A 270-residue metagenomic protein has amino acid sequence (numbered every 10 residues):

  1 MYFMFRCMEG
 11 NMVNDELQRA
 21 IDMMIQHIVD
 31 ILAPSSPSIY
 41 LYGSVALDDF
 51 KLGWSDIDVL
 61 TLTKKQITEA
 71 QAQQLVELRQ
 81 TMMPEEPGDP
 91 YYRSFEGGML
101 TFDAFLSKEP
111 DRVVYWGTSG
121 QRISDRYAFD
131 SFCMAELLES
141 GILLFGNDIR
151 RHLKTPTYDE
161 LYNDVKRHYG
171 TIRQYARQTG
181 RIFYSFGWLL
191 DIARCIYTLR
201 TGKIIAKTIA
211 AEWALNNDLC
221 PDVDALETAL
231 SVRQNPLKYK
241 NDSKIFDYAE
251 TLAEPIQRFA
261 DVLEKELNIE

Functional and structural regions predicted by a protein language model:
Y2-Y40, A70-A72, E270: Helical scaffold of the NTase/Pol beta-like nucleotidyltransferase catalytic core
F5-G10, A72, E77-I182, F186-L189 (+1 more regions): Conserved NTP/Mg2+-binding pocket subregion across the NTase superfamily
E9, V13-E16, T63-A70, G180-Y184 (+1 more regions): Conserved aromatic-histidine-acidic binding/catalytic patches
E9-G10, T61, N235-K240: Glycine- and acidic
A20-M23, Q74, D191, P255: Charged catalytic carboxylate motif
A33-S35, G53, G88-R93: Short helix-terminating capping/connector loops at secondary-structure junctions
I39-R79, S94-M99: Catalytic metal-binding acidic patch
F129, E136-E270: Conserved nucleotidyltransferase catalytic core and NTase-mimicking acidic/glycine-rich helix/loop elements in nucleic
